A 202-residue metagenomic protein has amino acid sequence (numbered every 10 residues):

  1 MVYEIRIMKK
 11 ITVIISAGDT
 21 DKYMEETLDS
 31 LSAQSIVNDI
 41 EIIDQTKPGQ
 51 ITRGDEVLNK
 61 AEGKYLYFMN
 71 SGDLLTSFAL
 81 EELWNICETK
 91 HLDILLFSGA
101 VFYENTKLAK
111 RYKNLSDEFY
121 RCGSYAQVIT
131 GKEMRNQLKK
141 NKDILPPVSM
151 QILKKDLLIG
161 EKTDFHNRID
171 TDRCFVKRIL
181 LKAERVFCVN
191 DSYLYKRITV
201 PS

Functional and structural regions predicted by a protein language model:
K9-I14, C174: Cell-envelope/extracellular polymer assembly enzymes that use nucleotide-activated donors
I14-I15, D44: Short hydrophobic beta-strand elements that form part of the catalytic alpha/beta core underpinning NDP-sugar/donor
I15-E26: Active-site beta-to-alpha loop of glycosyltransferases that engages the nucleotide-sugar donor
D29-N38: Short, acidic, metal-binding catalytic loop of nucleotide-sugar glycosyltransferases
K47-A61: Glycine-rich, basic loop-to-helix element that forms the pyrophosphate-binding segment of sugar-nucleotide handling
L66: Short aromatic/hydrophobic "clamp" motif used to bind/position activated sugar donors
M69-S71: Catalytic metal- and UDP-sugar-binding loop of GT-A-like glycosyltransferases, i.e., residues flanking the conserved
L74-D170, C174-N190, R197-S202: Donor-binding/catalytic cores of nucleotide-activated saccharide and glycerol-phosphate transferases/polymerases
